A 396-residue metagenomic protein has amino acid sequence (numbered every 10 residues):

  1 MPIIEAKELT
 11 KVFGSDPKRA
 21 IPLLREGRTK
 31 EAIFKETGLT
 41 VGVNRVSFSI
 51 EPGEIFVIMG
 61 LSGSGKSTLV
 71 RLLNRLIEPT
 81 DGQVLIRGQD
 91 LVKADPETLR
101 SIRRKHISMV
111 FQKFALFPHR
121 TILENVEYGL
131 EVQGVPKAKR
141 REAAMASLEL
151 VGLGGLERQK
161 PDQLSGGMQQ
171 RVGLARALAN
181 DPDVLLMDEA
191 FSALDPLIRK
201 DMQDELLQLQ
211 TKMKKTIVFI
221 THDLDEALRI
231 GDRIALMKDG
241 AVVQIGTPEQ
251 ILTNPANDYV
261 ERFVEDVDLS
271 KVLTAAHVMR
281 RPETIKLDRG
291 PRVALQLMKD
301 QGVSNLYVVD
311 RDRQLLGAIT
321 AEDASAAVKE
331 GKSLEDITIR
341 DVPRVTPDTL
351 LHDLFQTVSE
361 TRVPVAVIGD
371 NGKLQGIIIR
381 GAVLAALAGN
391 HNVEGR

Functional and structural regions predicted by a protein language model:
P17, P22-A32, Q89-D90, E131 (+1 more regions): Conserved ABC ATPase "signature" region
N74: Helix-to-loop junction immediately C-terminal to a conserved catalytic motif
G82-D90: Conserved ABC transporter NBD signature motif
R104, Y128, Q159-D162, N180: Conserved signature/switch motifs of ABC ATPase nucleotide-binding domains
R120-E127: Short coil-to-helix segment of the ABC ATPase nucleotide-binding domain corresponding to the Q-loop/switch region
I245-G246, N254, A318, I377: ABC ATPase "signature
T284-S304, V308-D312, S325-V328, P343-N371 (+1 more regions): The conserved cystathionine-beta-synthase
